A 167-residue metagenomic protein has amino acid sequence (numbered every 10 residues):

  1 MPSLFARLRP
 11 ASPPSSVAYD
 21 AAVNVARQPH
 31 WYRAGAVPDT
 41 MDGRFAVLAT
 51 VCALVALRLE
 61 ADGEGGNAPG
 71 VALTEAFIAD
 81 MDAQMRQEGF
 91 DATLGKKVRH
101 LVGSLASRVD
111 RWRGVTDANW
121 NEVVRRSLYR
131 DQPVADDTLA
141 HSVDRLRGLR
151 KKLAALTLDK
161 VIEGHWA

Functional and structural regions predicted by a protein language model:
M1-A167: Surface/interface-facing alpha-helical segments and adjacent flexible terminal/loop regions used for partner/assembly
